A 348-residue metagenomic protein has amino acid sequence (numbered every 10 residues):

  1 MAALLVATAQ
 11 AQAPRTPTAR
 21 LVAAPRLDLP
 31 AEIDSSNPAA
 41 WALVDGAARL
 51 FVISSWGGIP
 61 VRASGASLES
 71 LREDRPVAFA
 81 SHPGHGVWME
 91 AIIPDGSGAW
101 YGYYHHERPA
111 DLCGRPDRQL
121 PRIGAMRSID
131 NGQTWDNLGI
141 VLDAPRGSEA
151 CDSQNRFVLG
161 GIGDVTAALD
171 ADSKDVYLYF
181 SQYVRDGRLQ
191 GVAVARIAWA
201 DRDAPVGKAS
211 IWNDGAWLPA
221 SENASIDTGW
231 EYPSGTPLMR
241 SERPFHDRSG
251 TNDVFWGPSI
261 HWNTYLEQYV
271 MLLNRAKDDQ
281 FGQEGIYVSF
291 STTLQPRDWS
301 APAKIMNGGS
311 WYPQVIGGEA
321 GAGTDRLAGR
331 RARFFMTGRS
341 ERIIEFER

Functional and structural regions predicted by a protein language model:
M1-A7: Bacterial N-terminal signal peptides
Q12-H85, I93-S153, A171-K174, F180-D253 (+3 more regions): Beta-rich carbohydrate-recognition and catalytic domains
P38-W41, M89-A91, D164-T166, G257-S259 (+1 more regions): Conserved beta-strand position repeated once per blade in WD40 beta-propeller domains
C151-R156, G160-I162: Active-site cleft segment of glycoside hydrolase catalytic domains centered on the general acid/base Glu
G317: Extracellular glycan/ECM-engagement signal in secreted proteins
